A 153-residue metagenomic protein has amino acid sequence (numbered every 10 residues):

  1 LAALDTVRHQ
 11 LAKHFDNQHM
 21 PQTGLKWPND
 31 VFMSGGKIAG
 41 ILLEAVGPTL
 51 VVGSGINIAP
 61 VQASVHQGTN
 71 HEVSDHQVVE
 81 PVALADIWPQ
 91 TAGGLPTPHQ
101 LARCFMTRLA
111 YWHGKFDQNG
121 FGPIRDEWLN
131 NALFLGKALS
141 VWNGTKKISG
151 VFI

Functional and structural regions predicted by a protein language model:
L1-T23, M33-I153: Long, positively charged amphipathic alpha-helical accessory segments at protein N-termini or as interdomain linkers
